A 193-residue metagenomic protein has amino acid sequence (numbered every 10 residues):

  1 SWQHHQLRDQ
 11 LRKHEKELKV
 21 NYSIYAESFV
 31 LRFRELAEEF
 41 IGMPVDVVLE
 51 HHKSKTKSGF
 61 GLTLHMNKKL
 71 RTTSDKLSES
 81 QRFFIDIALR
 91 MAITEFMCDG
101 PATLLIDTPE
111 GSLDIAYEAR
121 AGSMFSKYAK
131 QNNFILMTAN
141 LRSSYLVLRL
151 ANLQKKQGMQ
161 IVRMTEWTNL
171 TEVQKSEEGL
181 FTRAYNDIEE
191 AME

Functional and structural regions predicted by a protein language model:
S1-H51, K69, L105: Charged, surface-exposed helical/loop "interaction arms" that form contiguous linear patches used for dimerization
A37, I85, M137: Conserved RecA-like P-loop NTPase ATPase core
V48-K76: ABC-fold ATPase nucleotide-binding domain signature/coupling loops
S54, G111-S112: Residues immediately C-terminal
E79-L104: GG-anchored amphipathic helix commonly corresponding to the ABC/SMC/Rad50 NBD signature/C-loop
G100-P101, S112-S123: Conserved D-loop/post-Walker B switch-helix segment of ABC ATPase nucleotide-binding domains
D107-P109: Walker B catalytic acidic pair
A119-E193: C-terminal lobe/lid and adjacent interdomain/linker elements of RecA-like ASCE P-loop ATPase modules
